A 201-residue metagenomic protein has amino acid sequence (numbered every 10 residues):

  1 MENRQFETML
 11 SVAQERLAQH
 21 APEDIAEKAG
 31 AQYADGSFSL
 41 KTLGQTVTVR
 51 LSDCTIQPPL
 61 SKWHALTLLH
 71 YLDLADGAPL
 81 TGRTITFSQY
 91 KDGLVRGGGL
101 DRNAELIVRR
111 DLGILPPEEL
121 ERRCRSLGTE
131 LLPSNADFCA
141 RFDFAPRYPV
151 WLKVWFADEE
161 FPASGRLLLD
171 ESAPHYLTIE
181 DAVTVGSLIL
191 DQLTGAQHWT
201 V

Functional and structural regions predicted by a protein language model:
M1-D35, H64, Y71-E130: Short Lys/Arg-enriched alpha/beta "domain-start" segment
D24-L51, E130-F156: Amphipathic, interaction-prone secondary-structure segments
S39, G97-G98, A104-V108, P133-A136 (+2 more regions): Domain-length accessory/inserted modules outside core catalytic folds
Q45-H70, W155-E180: Intrinsically disordered, low-complexity regulatory segments enriched in Ser/Thr/Pro and charged residues
P58, L106, R110, F138 (+1 more regions): Short, charged/polar micro-motifs that form catalytic or ligand-binding hotspots
L69-D76, I189-L193: Generic structural signal for hydrophobic core residues of well-folded globular domains
L115-H175: Conserved binding-pocket/active-site segment within a compact domain
D170-V201: A recognition module on extended beta-rich or small alphabeta surfaces enriched in W/G with H and D/E
